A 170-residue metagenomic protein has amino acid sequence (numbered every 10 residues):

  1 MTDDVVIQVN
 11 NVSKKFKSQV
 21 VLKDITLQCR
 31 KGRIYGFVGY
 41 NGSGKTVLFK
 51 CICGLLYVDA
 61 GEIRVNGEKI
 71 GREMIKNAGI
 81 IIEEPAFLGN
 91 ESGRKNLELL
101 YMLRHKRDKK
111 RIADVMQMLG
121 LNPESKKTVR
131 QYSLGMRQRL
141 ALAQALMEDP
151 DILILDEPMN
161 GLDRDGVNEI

Functional and structural regions predicted by a protein language model:
Y35-Y40: The feature captures the beta-strand-to-loop junction immediately N-terminal to the Walker
C53: Helix-to-loop junction immediately C-terminal to a conserved catalytic motif
G61-K76: Conserved ABC transporter NBD signature motif
E98, K109-E124: Conserved ABC ATPase "signature" region
L142: Hydrophobic anchor residue at the start of the ABC signature
L153-E157: Catalytic Walker B motif of ABC-type/P-loop ATPase nucleotide-binding domains
